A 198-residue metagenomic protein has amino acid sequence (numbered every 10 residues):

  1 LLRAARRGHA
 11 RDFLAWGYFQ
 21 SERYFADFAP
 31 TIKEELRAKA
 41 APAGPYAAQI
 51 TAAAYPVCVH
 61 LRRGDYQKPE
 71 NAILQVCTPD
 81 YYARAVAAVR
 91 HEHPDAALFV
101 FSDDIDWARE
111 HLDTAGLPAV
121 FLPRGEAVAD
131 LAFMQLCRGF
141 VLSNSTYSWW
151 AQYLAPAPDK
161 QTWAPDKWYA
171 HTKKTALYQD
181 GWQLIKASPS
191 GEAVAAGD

Functional and structural regions predicted by a protein language model:
L1-H93, V194: Secretory-pathway luminal glycosyltransferase catalytic domains
R6, H111-T114, L177, L184: Short, conserved catalytic or adaptor-binding loops enriched in Gly and charged residues
W16, R124, K174-L177: Generic secretory/membrane-interface signal
K33-E35, V76-Y81, L117-F121, F140-V141 (+2 more regions): Short, low-complexity, polar/charged sequence segments that are solvent-exposed and flexible
A87-T172: Donor-binding and catalytic core of enzymes assembling or modifying cell-surface/extracellular glycoconjugates
A170-D198: Leloir-type glycosyltransferase catalytic cores
